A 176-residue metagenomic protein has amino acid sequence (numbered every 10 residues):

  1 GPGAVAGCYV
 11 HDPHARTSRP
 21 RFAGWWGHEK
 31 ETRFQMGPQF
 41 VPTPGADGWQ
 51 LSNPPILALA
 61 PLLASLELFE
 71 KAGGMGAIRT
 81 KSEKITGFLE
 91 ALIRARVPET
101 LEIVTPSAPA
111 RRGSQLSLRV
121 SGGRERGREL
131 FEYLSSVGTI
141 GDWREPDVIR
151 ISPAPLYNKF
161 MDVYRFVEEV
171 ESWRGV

Functional and structural regions predicted by a protein language model:
G1-G3, Y9-K81, G87: Active-site C-terminal subdomain of aminotransferase-like
V5-G7, R165-F166: Short, glycine/charged-enriched secondary-structure capping and boundary segments
H11-P13, R119-S121, A154-L156: Residue-level recognition of strand-loop junctions within catalytic nucleotide-signaling folds
G45-D47, R112-L116, D147-S152: Short amphipathic alpha-helical segments
L68, L92, R96, W173: Short alpha-helical functional segments enriched in proximate histidine and acidic residues
E83-E90, R94-V137: Conserved PLP-binding catalytic core of the aspartate aminotransferase-like
R124-R128, Y133-V176: PLP-dependent enzyme catalytic core of the Aspartate aminotransferase-like
